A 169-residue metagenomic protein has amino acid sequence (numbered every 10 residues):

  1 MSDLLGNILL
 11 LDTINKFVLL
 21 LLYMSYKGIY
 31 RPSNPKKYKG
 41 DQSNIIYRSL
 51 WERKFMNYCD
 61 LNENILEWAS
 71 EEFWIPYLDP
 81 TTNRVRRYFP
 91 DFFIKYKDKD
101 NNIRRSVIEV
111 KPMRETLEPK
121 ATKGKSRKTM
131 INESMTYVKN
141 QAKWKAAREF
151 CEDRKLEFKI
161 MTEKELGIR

Functional and structural regions predicted by a protein language model:
L5-R169: Electrostatic, structured charged patches in enzyme active sites and in nucleic-acid/phosphate-binding
